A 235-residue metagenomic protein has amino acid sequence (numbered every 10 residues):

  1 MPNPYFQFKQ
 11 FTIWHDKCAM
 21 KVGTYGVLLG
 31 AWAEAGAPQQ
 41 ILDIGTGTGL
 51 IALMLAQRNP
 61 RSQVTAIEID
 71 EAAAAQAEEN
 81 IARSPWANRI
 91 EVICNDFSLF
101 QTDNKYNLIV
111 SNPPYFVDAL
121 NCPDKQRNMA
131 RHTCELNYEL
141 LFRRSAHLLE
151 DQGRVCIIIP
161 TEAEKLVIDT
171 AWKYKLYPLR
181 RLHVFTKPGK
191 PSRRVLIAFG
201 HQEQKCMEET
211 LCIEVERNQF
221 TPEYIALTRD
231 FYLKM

Functional and structural regions predicted by a protein language model:
P2-Q40, T46, L53-Q57, A198 (+1 more regions): SAM-dependent Rossmann-like transferase core, predominantly class I methyltransferases with a strong bias toward
F8, G36, N59-R61, A87 (+2 more regions): Short, well-ordered coil/turn elements that cap or connect secondary structure elements
T12, Q63, R89-E91, Y177-R180: Conserved beta-strand segments of alpha/beta enzyme cores
W14, C18, L136-S192: Conserved Class I SAM-dependent methyltransferase catalytic core
L29, N112, L141, F199: Residue-level signal for inorganic ion chemistry
W32-N104, L108-S111, V117-C122: Conserved SAM/SAH cofactor-binding pocket of Class I
P113-L140: Mobile active-site "lid"/loop adjacent to the S-adenosyl-L-methionine
K190-M235: SAM/dcSAM-binding transferase cores
